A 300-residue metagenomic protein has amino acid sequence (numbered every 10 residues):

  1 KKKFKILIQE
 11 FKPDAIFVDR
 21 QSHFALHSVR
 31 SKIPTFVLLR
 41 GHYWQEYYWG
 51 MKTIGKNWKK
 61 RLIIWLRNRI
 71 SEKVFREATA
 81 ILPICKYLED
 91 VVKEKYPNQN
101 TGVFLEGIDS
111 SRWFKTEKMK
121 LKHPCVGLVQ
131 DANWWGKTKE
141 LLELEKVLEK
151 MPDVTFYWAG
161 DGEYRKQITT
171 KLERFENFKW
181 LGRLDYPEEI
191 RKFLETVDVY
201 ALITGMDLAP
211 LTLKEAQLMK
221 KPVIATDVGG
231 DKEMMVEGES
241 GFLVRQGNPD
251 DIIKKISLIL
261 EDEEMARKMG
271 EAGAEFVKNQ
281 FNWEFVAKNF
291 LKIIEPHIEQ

Functional and structural regions predicted by a protein language model:
I6, K60-I81: Membrane-proximal helix-turn-helix segments that form the acceptor-binding/catalytic region of lipid-linked
F36-R69: Acceptor-binding helix/loop patch of EC 2.4 sugar-transfer enzymes, predominantly nucleotide-sugar-dependent
K118-K139, E145-E149, Y157: Conserved donor-binding/catalytic core segment of Leloir-type glycosyltransferases
K166-L184: Nucleotide-activated donor-binding/catalytic signature segment of Leloir-type glycosyltransferases, i.e., the conserved
G205: Aromatic "clamp/platform" in nucleotide-sugar-dependent glycosyltransferases that forms part of the donor/acceptor
P222-A225, M235: Short hydrophobic beta-strand element within catalytic cores of glycosyltransferases and related nucleotide-activated
E237-G238, F242-P249, L258-E264: Conserved acidic donor-binding segment of nucleotide-sugar-dependent glycosyltransferases
D251, L258, M265-N279, V286-K292: A short, well-ordered alpha-helix in the C-terminal region of glycosyltransferases
